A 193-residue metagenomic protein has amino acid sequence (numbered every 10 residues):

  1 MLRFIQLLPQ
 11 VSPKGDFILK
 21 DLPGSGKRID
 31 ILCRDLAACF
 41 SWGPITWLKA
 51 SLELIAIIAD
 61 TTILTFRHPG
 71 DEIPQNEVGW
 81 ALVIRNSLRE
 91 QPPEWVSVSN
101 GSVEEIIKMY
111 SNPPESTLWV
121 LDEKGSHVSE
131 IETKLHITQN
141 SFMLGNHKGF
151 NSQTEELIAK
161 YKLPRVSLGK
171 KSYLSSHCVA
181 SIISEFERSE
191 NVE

Functional and structural regions predicted by a protein language model:
L2-E123: RNA substrate-binding interface of SAM-dependent RNA methyltransferases
P23-K27, I73-N76, I137-N140, K162 (+1 more regions): Short, low-complexity, polar/charged sequence segments that are solvent-exposed and flexible
I29-L32, G79-L82, N146, S167-K170 (+1 more regions): Glycine-rich loops and low-complexity Gly/Arg-rich segments that provide flexible linkers or classic glycine-based
D30, L144-S152, S172-S176: Short, amphipathic alpha-helical segments
V96-G101, K148, Y161, K171-Y173: Short, exposed beta-strand "edge-strand" segments with a Pro/Gly-rich flavor and a Y/T-containing core
N100-M143, G149-L157: Active-site cofactor/cluster-binding pocket
Q153-E193: Structured adenosyl-cofactor binding patch, chiefly the S-adenosyl-L-methionine
